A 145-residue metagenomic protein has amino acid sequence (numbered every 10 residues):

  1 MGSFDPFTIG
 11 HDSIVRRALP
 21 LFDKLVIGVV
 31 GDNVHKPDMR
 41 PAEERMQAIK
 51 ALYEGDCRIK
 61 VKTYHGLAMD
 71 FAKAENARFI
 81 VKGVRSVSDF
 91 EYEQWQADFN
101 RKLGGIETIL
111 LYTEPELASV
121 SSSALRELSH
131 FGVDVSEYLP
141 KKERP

Functional and structural regions predicted by a protein language model:
M1-P145: Nucleotidyltransferase catalytic core that binds NTPs
